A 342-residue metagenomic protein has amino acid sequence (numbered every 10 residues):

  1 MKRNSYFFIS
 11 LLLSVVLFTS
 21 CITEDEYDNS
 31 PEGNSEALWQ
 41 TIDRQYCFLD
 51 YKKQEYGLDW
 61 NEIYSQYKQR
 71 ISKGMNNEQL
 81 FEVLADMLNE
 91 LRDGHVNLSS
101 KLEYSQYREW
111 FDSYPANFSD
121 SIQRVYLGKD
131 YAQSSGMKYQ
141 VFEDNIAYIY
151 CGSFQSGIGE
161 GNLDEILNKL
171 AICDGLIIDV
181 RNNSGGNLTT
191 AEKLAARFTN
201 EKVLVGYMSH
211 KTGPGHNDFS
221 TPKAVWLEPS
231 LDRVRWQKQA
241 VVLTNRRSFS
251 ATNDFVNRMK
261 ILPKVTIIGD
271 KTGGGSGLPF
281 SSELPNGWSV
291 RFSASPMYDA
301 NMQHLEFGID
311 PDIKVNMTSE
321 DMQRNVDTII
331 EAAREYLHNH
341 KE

Functional and structural regions predicted by a protein language model:
M1-D28, E342: Bacterial Sec-dependent N-terminal signal peptides
S5-F7, V125, E335: Intrinsically disordered, low-complexity N-terminal regions enriched in serine/proline/glycine with scattered basic
V15, L170-I172, V234: Alpha-helix termination/capping residues and helix-transition junctions
S20-H210, D218-A224, Q239, S281 (+2 more regions): Flexible, low-complexity junctional segments that flank or bridge functional domains
I22-D43, E78, S184-E342: C-terminal "post-core" interaction segments
